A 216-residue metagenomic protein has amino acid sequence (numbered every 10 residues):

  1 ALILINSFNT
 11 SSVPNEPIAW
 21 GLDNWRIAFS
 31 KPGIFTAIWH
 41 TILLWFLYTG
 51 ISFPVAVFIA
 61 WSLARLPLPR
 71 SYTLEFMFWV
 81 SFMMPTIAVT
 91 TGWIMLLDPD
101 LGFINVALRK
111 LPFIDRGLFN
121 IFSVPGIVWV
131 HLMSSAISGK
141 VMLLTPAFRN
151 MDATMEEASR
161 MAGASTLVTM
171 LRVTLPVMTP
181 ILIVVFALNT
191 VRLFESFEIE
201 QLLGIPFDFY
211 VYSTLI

Functional and structural regions predicted by a protein language model:
A1-P14, R26-R149, V177-E198: Membrane-water interface segments at the C-terminal ends of transmembrane alpha-helices in multi-pass inner-membrane
S12-I18, D98, F197-I216: Glycine-rich helix-loop "coupling/hinge" segments at transmembrane-helix boundaries in multipass transporters
I18-G21, D100, L144-E157, T166: Transmembrane helix boundary and interhelical loop/hinge segments in multi-pass membrane proteins
W20-F29, L215: A short amphipathic helical element positioned immediately N-terminal to and/or at the very start of a transmembrane
L66-P69, R149-T154, A164-L167, I205-D208: Juxtamembrane helix-boundary/capping and inter-helix hinge elements in multi-pass membrane proteins
A162-A164, P176: Glycine/proline-centered hinge or cleavage motifs at structural transition points of membrane proteins
